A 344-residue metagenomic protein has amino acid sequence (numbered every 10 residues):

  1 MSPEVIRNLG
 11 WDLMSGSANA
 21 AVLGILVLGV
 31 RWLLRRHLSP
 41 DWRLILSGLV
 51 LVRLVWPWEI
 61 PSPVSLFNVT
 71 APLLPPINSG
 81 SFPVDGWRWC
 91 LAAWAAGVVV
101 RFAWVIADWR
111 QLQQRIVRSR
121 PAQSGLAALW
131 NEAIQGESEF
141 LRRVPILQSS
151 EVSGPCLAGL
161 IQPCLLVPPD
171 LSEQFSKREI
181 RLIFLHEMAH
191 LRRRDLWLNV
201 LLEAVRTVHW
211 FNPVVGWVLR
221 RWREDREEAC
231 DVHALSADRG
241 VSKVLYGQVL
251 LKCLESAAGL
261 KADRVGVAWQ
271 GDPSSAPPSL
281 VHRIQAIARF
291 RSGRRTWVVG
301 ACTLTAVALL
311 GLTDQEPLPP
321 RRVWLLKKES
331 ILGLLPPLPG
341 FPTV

Functional and structural regions predicted by a protein language model:
M1-P336: Hydrophobic topogenic segments
